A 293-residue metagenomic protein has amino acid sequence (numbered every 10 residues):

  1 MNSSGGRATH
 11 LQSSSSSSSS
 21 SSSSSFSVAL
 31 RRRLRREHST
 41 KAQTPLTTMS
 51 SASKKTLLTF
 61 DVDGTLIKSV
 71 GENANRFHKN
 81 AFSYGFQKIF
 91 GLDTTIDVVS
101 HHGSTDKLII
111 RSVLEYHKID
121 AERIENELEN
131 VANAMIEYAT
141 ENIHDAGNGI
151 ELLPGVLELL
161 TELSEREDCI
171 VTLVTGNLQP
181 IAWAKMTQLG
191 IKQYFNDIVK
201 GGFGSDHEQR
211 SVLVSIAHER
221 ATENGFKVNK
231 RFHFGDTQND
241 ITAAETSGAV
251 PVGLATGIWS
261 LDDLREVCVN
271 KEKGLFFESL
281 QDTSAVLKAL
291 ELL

Functional and structural regions predicted by a protein language model:
N2, G6-S13, S25-F60, E115-D120: Non-catalytic pre-domain segments flanking phosphatase-related domains
S51-V99, R111: Active-site neighborhood of HAD-like aspartate-dependent phosphohydrolases
T65, V156-L189, K200-E208: Substrate-recognition element of Asp-dependent hydrolases with the DxDx(T/V) motif
V98, H102, E125-E129, Y194-E208: A short, structured active-site edge motif that brings together acidic residues
L114-E158, E162: Metal-dependent phosphoesterase signature
I191-K200, D263-A285: Structural recognition of alpha->loop->beta junctions
R210-I241: Conserved Lys-Pro-Asp/Glu-containing loop-to-beta segment of HAD-superfamily phosphomonoesterases, centered on
H233-E278: Acidic, Mg2+-coordinating phosphoryl-transfer loop and its flanking beta/alpha structural elements, shared across
